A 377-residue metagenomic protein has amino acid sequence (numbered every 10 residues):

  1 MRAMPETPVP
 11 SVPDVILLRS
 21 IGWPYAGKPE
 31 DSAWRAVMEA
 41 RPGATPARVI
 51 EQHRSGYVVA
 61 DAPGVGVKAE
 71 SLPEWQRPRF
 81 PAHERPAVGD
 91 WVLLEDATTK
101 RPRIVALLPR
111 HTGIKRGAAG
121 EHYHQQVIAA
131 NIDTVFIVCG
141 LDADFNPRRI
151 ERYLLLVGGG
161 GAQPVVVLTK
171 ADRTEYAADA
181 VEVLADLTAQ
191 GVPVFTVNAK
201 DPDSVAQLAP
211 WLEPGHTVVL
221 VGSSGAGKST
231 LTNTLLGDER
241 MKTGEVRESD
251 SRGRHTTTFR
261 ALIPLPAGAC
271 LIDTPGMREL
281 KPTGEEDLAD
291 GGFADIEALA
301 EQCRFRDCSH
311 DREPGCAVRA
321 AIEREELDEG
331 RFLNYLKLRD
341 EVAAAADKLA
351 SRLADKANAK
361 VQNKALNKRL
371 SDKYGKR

Functional and structural regions predicted by a protein language model:
M1-I21, A40-G43, E70, E74 (+7 more regions): Helix-rich effector regions associated with P-loop NTPase G domains
R48-E51, D96, A106: A residue-level detector for short acidic-glycine micro-motifs
S55-V59: Short aromatic-glycine-enriched beta-strand elements
T99-L107, N146: Short, Lys/Arg- and Gly-enriched loop/turn segments at beta-strand edges
N131-C139, G159-A171, G191-V197: Conserved beta-strand/loop subsegment of P-loop NTPase cores
R148-G161: Histidine-anchored nucleotide/phosphate-binding helix
Q163, D172-A226: Canonical P-loop GTPase G-domain recognition
K228-G244: A conserved segment at the C-terminal end of the G1
